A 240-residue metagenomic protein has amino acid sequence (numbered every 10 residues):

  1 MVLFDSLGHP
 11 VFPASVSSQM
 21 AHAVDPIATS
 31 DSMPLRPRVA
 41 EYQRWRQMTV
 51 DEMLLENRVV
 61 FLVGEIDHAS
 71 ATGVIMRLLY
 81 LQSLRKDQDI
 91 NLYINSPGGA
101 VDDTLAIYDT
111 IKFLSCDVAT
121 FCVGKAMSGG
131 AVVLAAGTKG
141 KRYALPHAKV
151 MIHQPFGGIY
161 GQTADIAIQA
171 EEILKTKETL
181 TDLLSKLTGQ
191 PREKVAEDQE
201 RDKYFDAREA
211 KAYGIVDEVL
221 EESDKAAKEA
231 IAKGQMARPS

Functional and structural regions predicted by a protein language model:
M1-G129, A136-S240: N-terminal organellar transit peptides
